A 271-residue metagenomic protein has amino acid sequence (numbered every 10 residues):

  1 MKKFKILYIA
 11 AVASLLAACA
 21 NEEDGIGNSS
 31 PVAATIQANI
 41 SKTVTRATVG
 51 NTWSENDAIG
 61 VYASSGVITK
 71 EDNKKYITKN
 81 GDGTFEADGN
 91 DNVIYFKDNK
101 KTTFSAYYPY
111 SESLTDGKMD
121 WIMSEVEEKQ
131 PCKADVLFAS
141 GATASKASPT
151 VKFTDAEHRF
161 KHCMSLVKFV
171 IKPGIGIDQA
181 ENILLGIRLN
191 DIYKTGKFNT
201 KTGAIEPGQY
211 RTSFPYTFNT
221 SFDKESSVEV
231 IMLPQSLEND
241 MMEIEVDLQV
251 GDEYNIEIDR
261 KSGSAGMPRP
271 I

Functional and structural regions predicted by a protein language model:
M1-Y8: Bacterial N-terminal signal peptides that target proteins for export
K3, K74-K79, G196-F198: Assembly/interface hotspot detector across virion components, adhesins/toxins, and nucleic-acid enzymes
L15-A18: C-terminal motif of bacterial Sec signal peptides marking the signal peptidase cleavage site
E23-E181, R188-N190, F214-L237, E243-S264: Short, low-hydrophobicity acidic/polar segments
N190-G203: Short aromatic-acidic-glycine turn motif
G203-N219: Conserved small-residue
A265-I271: Positively charged, low-complexity/disordered segments
